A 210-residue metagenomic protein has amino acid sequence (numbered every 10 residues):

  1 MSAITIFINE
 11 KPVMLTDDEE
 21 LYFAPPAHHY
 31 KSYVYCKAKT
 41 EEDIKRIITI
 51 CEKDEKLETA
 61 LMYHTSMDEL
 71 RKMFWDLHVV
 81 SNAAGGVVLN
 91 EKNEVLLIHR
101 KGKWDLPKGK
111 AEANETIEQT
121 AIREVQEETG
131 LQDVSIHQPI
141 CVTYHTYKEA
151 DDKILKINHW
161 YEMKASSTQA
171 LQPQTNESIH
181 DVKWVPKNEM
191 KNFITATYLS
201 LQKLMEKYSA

Functional and structural regions predicted by a protein language model:
S2-F7, M14-P25, Y30-Y33, A170 (+1 more regions): Nudix hydrolase/Nudix homology domain
A3, A83, K156-W160: Short hydrophobic/aromatic beta-strand or adjacent loop that forms the aromatic wall/cage of a ligand/substrate-binding
F23, Y30-V34, L89-Q126, L131: Conserved Nudix-box catalytic region and its N-terminal flanking loop in Nudix hydrolases and closely related
E41-G85: Acidic, metal-coordinating catalytic segment for phosphate/diphosphate chemistry, firing primarily on the Nudix
G85, E94, D181: Conserved beta-strand and immediately adjacent loop positions that scaffold enzyme active sites
V88-L89, W184: Conserved hydrophobic "DFG−1" position in protein kinase catalytic cores
A111-L199: Unchanged
